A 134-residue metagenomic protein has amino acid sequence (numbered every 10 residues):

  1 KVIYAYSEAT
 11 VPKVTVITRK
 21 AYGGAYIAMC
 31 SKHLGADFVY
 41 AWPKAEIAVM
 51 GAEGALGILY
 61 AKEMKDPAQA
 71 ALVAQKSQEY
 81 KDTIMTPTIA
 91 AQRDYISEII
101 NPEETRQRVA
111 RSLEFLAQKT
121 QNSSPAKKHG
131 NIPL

Functional and structural regions predicted by a protein language model:
K1-L134: Ligand-binding clefts of soluble mixed alpha/beta catalytic domains
